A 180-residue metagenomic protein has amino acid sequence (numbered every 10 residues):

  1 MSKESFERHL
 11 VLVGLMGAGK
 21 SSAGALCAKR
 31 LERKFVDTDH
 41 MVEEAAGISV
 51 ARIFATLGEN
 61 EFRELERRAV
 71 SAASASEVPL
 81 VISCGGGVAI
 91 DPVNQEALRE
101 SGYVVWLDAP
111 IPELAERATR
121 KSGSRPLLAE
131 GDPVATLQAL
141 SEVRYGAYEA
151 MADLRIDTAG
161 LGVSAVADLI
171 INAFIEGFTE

Functional and structural regions predicted by a protein language model:
M1-S5, L26, R30, Y103 (+2 more regions): NTP-dependent small-molecule kinase module
L12: Hydrophobic anchor at the beta1->P-loop junction of P-loop NTPases
L15-A18: P-loop (Walker A) phosphate-binding loop of NTP-binding proteins
S21: Walker A/P-loop
R33, I48, D153: Short glycine/serine/threonine/alanine-rich loop segments
D37-V88, P92-R99, S124-P126, Q138: ATP-dependent small-molecule kinase phosphotransfer cores that center on conserved nucleotide phosphate-binding segments
G86-V88, P110-P112, L161: Short glycine-rich anion-binding loops that position phosphate/pyrophosphate groups of nucleotides and phosphorylated
E100-Y145: A glycine- and Lys/Arg-enriched "phosphate-lid" helix/loop adjacent to the NTP-binding pocket of small-molecule kinases
